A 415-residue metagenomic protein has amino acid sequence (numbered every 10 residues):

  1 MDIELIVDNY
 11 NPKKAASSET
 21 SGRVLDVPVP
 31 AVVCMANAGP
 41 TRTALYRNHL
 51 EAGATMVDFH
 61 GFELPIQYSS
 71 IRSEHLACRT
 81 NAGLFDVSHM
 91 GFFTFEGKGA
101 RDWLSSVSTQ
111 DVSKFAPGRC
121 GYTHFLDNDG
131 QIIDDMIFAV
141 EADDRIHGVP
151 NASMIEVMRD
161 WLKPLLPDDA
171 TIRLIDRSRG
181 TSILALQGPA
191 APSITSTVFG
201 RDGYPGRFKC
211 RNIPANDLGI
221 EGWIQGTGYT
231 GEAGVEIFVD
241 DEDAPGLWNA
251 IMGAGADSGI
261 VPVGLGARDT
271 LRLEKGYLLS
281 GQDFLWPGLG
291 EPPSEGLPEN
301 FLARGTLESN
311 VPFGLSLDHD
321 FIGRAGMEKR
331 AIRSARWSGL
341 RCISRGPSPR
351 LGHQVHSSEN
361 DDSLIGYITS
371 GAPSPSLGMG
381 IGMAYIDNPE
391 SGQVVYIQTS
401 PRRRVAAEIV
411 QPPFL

Functional and structural regions predicted by a protein language model:
E4-K13, G22-L126, Q131, G266: Acidic, proline/glycine-enriched N-terminal capping motif
L5-P12, V24-A54, D58, I66 (+2 more regions): Conserved, structured C-terminal
A16-S17: Ser/Thr/Pro/Gly-rich low-complexity, intrinsically disordered segments
E74-C78, D129-I132, M136, L218-Q225: Membrane-targeting and insertion segments and their boundary/processing signals
L84, F92, H124, I137 (+3 more regions): Conserved hydrophobic/aromatic beta-strand scaffold that supports enzyme active sites
D86, D135, E236: Acidic active-site catalytic centers that drive phospho-/nucleotidyl reactions and related ester hydrolyses
Q110-D168: Well-ordered mid-protein domain cores that form the structural environment of catalytic cofactors
